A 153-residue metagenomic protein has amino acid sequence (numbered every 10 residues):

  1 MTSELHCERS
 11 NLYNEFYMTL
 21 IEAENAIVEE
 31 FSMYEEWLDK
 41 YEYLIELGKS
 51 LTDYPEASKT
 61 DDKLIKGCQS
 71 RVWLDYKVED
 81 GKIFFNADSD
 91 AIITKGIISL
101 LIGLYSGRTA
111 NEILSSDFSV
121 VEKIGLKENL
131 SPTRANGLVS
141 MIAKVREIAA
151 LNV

Functional and structural regions predicted by a protein language model:
L20-R71, V78-E79, F84, V121-S140 (+1 more regions): N-terminal intrinsically disordered, cationic/polar leader segments that include organellar targeting peptides
D62-Q69, S89, N111-S116: Solvent-exposed interaction patches of small proteins and small membrane subunits
K77-I93, I102-S106: Conserved interaction-surface patches within small, structured recognition/assembly domains
I98: Primarily the active-site beta-strand->alpha-helix module of PP2C/PPM metal-dependent phosphatases, and frequently
G107-I124: Glycine-rich phosphate/pyrophosphate-binding loops and their adjacent beta-strand/loop elements at enzyme active sites
